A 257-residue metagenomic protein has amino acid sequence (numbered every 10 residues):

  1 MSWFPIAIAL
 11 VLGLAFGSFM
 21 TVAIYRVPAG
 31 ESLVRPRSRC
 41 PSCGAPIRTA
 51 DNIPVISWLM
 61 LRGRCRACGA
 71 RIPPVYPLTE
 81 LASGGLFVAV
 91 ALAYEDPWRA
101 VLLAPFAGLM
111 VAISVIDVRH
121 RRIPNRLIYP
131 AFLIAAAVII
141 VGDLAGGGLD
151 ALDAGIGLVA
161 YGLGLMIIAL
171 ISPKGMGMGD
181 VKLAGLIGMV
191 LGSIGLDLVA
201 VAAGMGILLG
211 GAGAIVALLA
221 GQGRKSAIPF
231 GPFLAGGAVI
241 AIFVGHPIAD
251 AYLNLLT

Functional and structural regions predicted by a protein language model:
M1-P97, N254-L255: N-terminal transmembrane signal-anchor/hairpin module of polytopic inner-membrane proteins
I6-V11, P77-L81, A89, A100-A104 (+5 more regions): Hydrophobic alpha-helical transmembrane segments
F16-T21, S83, F87, V138 (+4 more regions): Alpha-helical transmembrane segments of multipass membrane proteins
V27, V90-Y94, V141, A145 (+3 more regions): Helix-loop junctions at the membrane-solvent interface of multi-pass transporters, primarily the C-terminal
G69-A145: Intramembrane alpha-helical segments
A93-R99, G192-V201, V244-H246: Transmembrane helix interruption/hinge and helix-loop junction motifs
A112-G211, I215-L218, D250-T257: Functional transmembrane core segments of multi-pass inner-membrane proteins
I215-A241, Y252: Interfacial loop-to-transmembrane junctions
